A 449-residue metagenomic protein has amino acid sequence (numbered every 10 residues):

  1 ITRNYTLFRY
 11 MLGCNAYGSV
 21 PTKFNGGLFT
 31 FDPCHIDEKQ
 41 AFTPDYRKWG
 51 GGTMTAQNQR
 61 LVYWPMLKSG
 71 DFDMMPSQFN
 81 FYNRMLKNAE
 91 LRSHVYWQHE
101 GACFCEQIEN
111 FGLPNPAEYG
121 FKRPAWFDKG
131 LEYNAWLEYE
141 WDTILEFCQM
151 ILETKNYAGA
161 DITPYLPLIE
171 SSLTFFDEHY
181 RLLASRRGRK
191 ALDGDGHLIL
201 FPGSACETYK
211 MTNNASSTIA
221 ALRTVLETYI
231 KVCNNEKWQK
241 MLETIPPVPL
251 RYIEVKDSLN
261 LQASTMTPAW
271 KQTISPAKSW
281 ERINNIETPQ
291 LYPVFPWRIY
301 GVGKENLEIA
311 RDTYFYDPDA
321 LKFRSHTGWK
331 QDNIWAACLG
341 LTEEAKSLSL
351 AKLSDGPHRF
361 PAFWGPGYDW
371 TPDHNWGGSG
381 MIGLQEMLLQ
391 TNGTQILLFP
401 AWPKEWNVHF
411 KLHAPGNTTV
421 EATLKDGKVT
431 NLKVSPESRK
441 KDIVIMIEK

Functional and structural regions predicted by a protein language model:
I1-G52, F72-P76, Y82-S93, K278-S279 (+3 more regions): Acidic/polar, glycine-enriched structural segments that form the non-catalytic walls/loops of the carbohydrate-binding
I1-L7, M11, H94-V95, N110-W126 (+3 more regions): Mature extracytoplasmic enzyme cores
S19-T30, P164, L182-H197, K237: Short, glycine/acidic-rich hinge or "gate" loops at secondary-structure transitions that mediate conformational
L28-W49, E109-L137, L198-A215, D355-W370: Acidic/His metal-coordination segments adjacent to aromatic residues that form catalytic metal sites in metalloenzymes
T55-V62, L67-L91, H99-L113, G130-Y157 (+4 more regions): Active-site core of glycosidic bond-cleaving carbohydrate-active enzymes
S171, F175-V232: Acidic/histidine-rich catalytic neighborhood
T371-V420: Catalytic cores of secreted or luminal carbohydrate-active enzymes
G416-D442: Carbohydrate-binding surface patches
